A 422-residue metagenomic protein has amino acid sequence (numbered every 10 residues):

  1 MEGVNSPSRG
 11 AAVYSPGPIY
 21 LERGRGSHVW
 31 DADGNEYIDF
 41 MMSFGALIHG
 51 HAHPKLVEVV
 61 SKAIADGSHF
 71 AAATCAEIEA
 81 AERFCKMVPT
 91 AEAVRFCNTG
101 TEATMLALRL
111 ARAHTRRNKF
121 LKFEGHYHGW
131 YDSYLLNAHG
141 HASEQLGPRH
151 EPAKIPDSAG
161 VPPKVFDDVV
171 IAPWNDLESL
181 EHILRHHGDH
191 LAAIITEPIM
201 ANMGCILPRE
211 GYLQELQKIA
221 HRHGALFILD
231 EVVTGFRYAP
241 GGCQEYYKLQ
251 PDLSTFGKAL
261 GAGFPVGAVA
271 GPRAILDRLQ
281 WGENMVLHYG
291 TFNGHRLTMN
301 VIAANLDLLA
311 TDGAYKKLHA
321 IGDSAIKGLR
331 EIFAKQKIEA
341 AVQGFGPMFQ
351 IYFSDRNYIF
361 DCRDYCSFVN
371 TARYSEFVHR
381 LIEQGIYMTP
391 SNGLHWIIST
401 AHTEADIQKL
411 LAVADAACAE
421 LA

Functional and structural regions predicted by a protein language model:
M1-A422: Conserved N-terminal phosphate-binding loop of PLP-dependent enzymes in the Aspartate aminotransferase
